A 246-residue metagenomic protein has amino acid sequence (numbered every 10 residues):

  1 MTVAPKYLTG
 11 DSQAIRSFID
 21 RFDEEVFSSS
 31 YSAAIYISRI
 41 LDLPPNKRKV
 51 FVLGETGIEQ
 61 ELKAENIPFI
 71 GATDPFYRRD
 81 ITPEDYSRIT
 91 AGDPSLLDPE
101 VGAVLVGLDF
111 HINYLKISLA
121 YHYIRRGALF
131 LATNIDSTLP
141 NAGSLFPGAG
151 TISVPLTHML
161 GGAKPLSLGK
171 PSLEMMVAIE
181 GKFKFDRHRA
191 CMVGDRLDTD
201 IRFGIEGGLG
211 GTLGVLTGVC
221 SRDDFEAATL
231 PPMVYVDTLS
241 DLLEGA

Functional and structural regions predicted by a protein language model:
V3-S30, A34-A246: Asp-based, Mg2+/Mn2+-dependent phosphohydrolase catalytic module
